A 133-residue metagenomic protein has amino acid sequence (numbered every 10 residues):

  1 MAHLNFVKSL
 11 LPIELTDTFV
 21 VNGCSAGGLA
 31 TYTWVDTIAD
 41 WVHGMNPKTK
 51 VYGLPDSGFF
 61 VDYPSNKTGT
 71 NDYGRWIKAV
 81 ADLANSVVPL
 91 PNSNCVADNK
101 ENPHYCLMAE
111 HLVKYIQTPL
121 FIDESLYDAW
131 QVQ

Functional and structural regions predicted by a protein language model:
M1-V20, T33-Q133: Surface cap/lid and interfacial helix-loop subdomains adjacent to catalytic sites that gate substrate access
G23, G27-T31: Gly/Ala-rich beta-loop-alpha elbow adjacent to hydrolase catalytic centers
